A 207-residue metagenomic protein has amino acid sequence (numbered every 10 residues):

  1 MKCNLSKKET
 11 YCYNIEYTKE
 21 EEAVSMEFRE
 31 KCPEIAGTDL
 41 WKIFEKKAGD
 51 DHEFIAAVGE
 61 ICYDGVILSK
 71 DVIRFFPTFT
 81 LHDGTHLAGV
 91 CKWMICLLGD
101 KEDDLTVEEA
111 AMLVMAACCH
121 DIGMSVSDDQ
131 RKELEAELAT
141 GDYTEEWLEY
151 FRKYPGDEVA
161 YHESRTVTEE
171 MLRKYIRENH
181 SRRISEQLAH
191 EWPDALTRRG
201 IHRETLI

Functional and structural regions predicted by a protein language model:
K2-N4, T10-Y17: Short, positively charged and aromatic/hydrophobic N-terminal segments
E9-T10, C96: Short, low-complexity, charged/polar intrinsically disordered tails
E21-Y63, S69, R74, C91 (+1 more regions): Boundary/activation segment at the start of structured domains
A36, F54-I61, H86, H180 (+1 more regions): Alpha-helical structural motif
Y63-G89, V167-M171: Active-site flanking loop/helix segments enriched in acidic
D64-G65, M94, I184, L188: Hydrophobic alpha-helical packing residues
F76-M112, S125: Alpha-helical phosphate/pyrophosphate-handling elements in metalloenzyme active cores
D103, V107-I207: Divalent metal-dependent catalytic cores for phosphoryl transfer on phosphate-bearing substrates
